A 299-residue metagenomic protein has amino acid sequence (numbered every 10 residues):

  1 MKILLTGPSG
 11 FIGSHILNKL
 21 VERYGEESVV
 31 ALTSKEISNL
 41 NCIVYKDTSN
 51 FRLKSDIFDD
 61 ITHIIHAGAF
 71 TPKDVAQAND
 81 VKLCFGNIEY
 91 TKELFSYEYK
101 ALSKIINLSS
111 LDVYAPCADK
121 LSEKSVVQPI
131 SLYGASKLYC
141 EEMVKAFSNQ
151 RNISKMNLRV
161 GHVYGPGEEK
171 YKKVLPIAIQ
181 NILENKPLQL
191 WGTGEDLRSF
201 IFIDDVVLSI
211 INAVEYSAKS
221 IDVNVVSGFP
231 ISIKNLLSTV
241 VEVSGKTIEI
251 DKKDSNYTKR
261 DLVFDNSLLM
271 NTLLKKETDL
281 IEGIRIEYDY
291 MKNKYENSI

Functional and structural regions predicted by a protein language model:
I3-R23: N-terminal Rossmann NAD(P)H-binding glycine-rich loop of SDR-like oxidoreductase domains
T6, L32, I64-A67, I105-L111 (+1 more regions): SDR active-site strand-loop-helix element
D47-G86: NAD(P)H-binding glycine-rich loop region in Rossmannoid oxidoreductase-like domains and their noncatalytic homologs
D74-K82, P116-K120, E168-E169: Conserved catalytic-core motifs of eukaryotic protein kinase domains, centered on the activation segment
K92-L132: Conserved Rossmann-fold NAD(P)-dependent oxidoreductase catalytic core, especially the SDR/UDP-sugar
L132, S136-Y139: Active-site helix of classical SDR
E141-P166: Conserved beta-loop-beta element that borders a ligand/cofactor-binding pocket
I182, K186, W191-I299: C-terminal substrate-binding subdomain of Rossmann-fold SDR/epimerase-dehydratase oxidoreductases
